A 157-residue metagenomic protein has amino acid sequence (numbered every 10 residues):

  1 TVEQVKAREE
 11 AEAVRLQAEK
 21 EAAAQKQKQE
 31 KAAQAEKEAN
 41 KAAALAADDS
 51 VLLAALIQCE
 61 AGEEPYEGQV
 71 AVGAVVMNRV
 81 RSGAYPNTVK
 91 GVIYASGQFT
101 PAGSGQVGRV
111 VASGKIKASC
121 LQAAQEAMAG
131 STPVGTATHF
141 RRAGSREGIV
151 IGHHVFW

Functional and structural regions predicted by a protein language model:
T1-A55: Intrinsically disordered, low-complexity, Pro/Ser/Thr/Asn/Gly/Ala-rich spacer/linker segments adjacent to signal
E36-W157: Bacterial extracytoplasmic/cell-wall-associated proteins, especially those involved in peptidoglycan
